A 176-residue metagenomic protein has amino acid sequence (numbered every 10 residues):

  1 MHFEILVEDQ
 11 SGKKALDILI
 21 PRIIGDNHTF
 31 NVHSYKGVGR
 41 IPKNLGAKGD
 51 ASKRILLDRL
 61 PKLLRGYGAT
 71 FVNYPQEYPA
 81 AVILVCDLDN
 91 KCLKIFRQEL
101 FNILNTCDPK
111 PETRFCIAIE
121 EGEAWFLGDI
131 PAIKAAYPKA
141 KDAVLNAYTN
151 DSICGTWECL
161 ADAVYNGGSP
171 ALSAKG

Functional and structural regions predicted by a protein language model:
H2, K13-G176: C-terminal accessory helical subdomains adjacent to catalytic cores in phosphodiester- and nucleotide-handling enzymes
I5: Conserved SAM-binding loop
E8-D9: Helix N-cap/beta->alpha junction signal
